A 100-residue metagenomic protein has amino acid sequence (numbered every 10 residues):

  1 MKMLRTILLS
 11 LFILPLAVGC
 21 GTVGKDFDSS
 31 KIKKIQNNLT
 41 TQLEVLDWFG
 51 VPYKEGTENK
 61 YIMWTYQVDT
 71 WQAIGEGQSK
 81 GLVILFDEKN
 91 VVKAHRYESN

Functional and structural regions predicted by a protein language model:
M1-L8: Bacterial N-terminal signal peptides that target proteins for export
L9-I13: Hydrophobic helical h-region of N-terminal Sec-dependent signal peptides in bacterial secretory/periplasmic proteins
L16-G19: C-terminal motif of bacterial Sec signal peptides marking the signal peptidase cleavage site
G21-N100: Residues within mature, well-folded domains
